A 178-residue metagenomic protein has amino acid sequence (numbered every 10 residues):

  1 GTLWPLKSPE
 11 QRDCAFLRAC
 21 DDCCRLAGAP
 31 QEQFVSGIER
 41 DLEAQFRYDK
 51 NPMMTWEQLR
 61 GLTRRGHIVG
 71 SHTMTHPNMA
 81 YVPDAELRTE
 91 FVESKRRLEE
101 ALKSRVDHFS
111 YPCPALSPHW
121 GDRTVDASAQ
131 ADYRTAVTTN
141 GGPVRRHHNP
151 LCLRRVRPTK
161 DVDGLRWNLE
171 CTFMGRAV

Functional and structural regions predicted by a protein language model:
G1-L6, R64, P77, Y81-V178: C-terminal active-site subregion of NodB/CE4 polysaccharide deacetylases
G1-R65: Extended, charge-rich helix/loop segments that form flexible, surface "patches" used to engage negatively charged
I68-P77: Histidine-centered catalytic micro-motifs
